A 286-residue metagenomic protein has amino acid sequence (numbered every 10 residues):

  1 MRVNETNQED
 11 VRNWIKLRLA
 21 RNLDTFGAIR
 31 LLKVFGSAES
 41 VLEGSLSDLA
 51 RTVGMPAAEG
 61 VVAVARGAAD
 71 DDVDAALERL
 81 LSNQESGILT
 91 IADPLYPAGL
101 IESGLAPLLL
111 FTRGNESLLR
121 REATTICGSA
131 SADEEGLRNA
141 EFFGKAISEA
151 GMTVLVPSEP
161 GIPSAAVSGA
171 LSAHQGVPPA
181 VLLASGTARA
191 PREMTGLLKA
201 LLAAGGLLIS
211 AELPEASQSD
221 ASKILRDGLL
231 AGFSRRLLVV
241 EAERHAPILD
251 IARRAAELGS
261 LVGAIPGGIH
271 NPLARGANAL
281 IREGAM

Functional and structural regions predicted by a protein language model:
M1-A92, L280-E283: Short, small/acidic-rich helices and loops at N termini and domain boundaries of DNA replication/processing enzymes
M1-D10, I91-M286: Glycine-biased, small-residue-rich flexible motifs in mid-sequence functional cores and linkers
